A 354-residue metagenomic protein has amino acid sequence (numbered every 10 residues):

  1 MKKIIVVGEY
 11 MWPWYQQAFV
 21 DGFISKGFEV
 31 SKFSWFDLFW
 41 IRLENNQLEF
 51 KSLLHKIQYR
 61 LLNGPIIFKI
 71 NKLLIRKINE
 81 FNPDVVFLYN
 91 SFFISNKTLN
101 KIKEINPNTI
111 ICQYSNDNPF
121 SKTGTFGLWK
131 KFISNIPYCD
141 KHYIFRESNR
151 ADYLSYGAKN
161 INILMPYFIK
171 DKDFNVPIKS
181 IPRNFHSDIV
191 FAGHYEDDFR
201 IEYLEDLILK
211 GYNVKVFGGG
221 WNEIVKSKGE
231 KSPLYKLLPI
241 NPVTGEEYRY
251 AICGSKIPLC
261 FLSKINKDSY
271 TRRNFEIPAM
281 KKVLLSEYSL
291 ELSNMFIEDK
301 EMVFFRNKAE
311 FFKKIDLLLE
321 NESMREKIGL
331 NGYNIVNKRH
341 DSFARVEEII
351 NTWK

Functional and structural regions predicted by a protein language model:
K2-F50, I66-L73, N90, N96-K97 (+2 more regions): Nucleotide-sugar donor-binding catalytic core of glycosyltransferases
L53-K77: Glycine-rich, highly charged phosphate/nucleotide-binding loops
I75-I94: Short N-terminal targeting/anchoring amphipathic segment
L99-N106, I208: Surface-exposed amphipathic alpha-helices with a cationic face
T109-T125: A short, histidine- and acid-enriched strand-loop-helix "catalytic/donor-clamping" loop that lines the nucleotide-sugar
M302-K308, L317-E322: Conserved acidic donor-binding segment of nucleotide-sugar-dependent glycosyltransferases
M324-K338: A short, well-ordered alpha-helix in the C-terminal region of glycosyltransferases
S342-K354: C-terminal alpha-helical cap of glycosyltransferases
